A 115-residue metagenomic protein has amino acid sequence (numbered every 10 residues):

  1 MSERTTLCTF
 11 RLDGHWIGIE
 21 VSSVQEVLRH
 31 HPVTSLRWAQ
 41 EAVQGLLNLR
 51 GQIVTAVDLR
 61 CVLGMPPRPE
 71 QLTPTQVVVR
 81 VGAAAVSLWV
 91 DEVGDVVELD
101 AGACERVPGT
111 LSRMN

Functional and structural regions predicted by a protein language model:
M1-N115: An acidic, low-aromatic, low-complexity terminal/linker signal
